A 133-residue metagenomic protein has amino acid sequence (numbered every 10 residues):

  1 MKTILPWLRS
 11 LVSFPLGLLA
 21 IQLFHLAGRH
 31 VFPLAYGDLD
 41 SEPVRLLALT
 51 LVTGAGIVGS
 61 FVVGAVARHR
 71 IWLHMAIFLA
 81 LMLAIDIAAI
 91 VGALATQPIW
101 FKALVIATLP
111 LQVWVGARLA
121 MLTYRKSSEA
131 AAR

Functional and structural regions predicted by a protein language model:
M1-R133: Juxtamembrane/disordered regions of integral membrane proteins
